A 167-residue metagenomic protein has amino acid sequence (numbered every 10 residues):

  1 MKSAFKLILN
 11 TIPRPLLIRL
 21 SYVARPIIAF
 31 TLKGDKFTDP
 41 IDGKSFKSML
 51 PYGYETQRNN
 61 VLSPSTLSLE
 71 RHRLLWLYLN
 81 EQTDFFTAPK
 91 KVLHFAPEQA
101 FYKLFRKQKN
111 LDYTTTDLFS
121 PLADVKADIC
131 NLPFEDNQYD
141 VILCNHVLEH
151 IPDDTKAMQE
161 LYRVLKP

Functional and structural regions predicted by a protein language model:
M1-T38: Membrane-proximal basic amphipathic "stem/tether" segments
L32, T83-K90: Flexible, charged surface loops at secondary-structure boundaries
F37, V61, K90: Cys/His-enriched microdomains
D39-D42, L62-T66: Short cysteine-rich clusters marking metal-coordination/redox-active sites
S45-F46, L69-E70, Q99: Cys/His-rich microdomains that often coordinate metals
L50-N60: Short linker/helix segments within small regulatory modules
T66-T83: Short metal-binding segments enriched for Cys and/or His
K90-P167: Conserved SAM-binding loop
